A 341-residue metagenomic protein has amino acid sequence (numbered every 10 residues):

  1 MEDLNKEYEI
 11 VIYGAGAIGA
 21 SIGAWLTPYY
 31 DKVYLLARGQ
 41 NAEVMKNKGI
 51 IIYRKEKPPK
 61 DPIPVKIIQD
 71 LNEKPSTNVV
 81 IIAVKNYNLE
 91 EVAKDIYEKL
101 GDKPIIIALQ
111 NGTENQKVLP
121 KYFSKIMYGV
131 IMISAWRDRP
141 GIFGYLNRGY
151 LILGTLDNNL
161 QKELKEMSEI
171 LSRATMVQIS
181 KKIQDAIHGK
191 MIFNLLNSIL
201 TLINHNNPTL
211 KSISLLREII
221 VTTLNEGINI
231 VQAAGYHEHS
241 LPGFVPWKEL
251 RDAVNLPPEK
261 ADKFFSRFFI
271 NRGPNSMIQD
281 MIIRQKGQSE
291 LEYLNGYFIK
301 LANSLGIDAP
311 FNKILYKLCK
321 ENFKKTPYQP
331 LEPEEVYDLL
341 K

Functional and structural regions predicted by a protein language model:
E2-P58: NAD(P)+-binding Rossmann beta1-loop-alpha1 motif at the extreme N-terminus of oxidoreductases
L4, V221, N225-I228, Q232-K341: NAD(P)-dependent Rossmann-like dehydrogenase/reductase catalytic/cofactor-binding core
Y8, N78, G149: Nucleotide donor/acceptor-binding cores
E9, D31-Y34, I105, K125 (+1 more regions): Residues at the starts of beta-strands that form the adenosine-phosphate
P28, G101, P120, S172 (+1 more regions): Short conserved AdoMet
N41-V44, N115-K117, Q161-K162: Short, charged/polar "capping" segments at the starts of alpha-helices and the immediately preceding loops
P59-I142: Rossmann-like NAD(P)(H) cofactor-binding subdomain of soluble oxidoreductases
K99, K121-K125, G144-F244: Internal alpha-helical scaffold of NAD(P)-dependent oxidoreductase catalytic cores
